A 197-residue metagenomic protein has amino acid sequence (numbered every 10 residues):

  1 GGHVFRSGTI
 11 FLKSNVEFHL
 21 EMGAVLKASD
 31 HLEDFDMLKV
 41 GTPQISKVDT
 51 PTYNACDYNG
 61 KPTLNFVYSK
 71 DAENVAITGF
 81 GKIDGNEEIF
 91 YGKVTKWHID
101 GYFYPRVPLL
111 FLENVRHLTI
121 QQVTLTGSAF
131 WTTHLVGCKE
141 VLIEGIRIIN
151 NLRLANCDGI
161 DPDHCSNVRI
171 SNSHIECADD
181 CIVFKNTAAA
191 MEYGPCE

Functional and structural regions predicted by a protein language model:
G1-E197: Extracellular/periplasmic carbohydrate-active domains that bind, remodel, or depolymerize complex polysaccharides
